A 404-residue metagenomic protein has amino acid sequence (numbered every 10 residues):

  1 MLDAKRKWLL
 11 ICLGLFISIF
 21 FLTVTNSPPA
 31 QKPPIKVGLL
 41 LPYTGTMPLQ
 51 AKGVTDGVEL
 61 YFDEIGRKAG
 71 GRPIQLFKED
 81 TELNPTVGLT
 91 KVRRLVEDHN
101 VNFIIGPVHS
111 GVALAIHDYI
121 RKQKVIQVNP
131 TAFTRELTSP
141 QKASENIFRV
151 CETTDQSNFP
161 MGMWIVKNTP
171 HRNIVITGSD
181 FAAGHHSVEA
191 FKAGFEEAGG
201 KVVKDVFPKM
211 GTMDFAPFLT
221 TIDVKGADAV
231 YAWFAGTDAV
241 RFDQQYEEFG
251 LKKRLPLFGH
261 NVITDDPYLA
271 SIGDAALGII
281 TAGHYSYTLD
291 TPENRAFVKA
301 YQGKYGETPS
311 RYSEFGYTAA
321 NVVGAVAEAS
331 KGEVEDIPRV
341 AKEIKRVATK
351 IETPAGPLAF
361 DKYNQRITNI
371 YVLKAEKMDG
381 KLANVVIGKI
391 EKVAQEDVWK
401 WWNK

Functional and structural regions predicted by a protein language model:
L2-K404: Extracytosolic ligand-binding ectodomains
